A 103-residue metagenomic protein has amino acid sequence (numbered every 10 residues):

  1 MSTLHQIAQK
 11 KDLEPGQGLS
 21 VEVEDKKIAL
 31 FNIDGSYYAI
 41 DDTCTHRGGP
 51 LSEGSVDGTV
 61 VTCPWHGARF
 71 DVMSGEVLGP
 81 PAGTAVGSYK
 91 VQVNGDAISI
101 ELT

Functional and structural regions predicted by a protein language model:
M1-G58, D71-V72, E76, T84-T103: N-terminal pre-ligand scaffold of iron-sulfur
C44, C63-H66: Short cysteine clusters
P80: Short glycine/proline-centered loop/turn elements that form peptide/ligand docking sites
